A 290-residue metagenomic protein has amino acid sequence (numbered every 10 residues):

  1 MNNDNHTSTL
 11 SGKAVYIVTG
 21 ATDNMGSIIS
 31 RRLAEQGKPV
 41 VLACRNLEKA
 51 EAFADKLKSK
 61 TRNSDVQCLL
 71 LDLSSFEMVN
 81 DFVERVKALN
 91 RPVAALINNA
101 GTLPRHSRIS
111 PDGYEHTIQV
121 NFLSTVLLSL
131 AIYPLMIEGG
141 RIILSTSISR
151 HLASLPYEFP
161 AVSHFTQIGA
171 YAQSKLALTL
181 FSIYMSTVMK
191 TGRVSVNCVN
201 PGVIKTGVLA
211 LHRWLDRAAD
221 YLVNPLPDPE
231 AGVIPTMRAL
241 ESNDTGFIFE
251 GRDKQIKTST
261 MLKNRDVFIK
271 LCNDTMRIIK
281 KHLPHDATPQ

Functional and structural regions predicted by a protein language model:
H6-C44: Canonical Rossmann dinucleotide-binding motif of NAD(H)/NADP(H)-dependent dehydrogenases/reductases, specifically
T19, V93-G101, N121, I143-T146 (+1 more regions): Rossmann-fold scaffold of SDR-type NAD(P)-dependent oxidoreductases
L47, C68-E84: The beta1-alpha1 cofactor-binding region of Rossmann-like NAD(H)/NADP(H)-dependent oxidoreductases
D81-A88, R105, D112-Q119: Active-site Tyr-X3-Lys motif and surrounding loop/helix of classical short-chain dehydrogenase/reductase
G101-I109, E115, R141-R193, N200-R213: Catalytic loop of short-chain dehydrogenase/reductase
I118-S129, I143, S174, P225-D228: Short alpha-helix in the Rossmann-fold core of NAD(P)-dependent oxidoreductases
V120-G140, R150, S154, S186-T187: Amphipathic alpha-helical dimer-interface segment in Rossmann-like NAD(P)H-dependent oxidoreductases
C198, D220-T260, R265-I269: C-terminal helical subdomain
